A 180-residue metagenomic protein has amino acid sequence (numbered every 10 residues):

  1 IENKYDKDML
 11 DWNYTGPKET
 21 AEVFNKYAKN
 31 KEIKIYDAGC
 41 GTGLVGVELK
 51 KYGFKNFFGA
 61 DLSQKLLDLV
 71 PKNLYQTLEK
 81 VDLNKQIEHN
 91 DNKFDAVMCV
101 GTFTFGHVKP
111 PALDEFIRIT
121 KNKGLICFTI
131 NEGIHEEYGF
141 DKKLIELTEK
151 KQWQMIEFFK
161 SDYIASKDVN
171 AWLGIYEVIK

Functional and structural regions predicted by a protein language model:
E2-T15: Class I SAM-dependent methyltransferase Rossmann-like catalytic core, especially the SAM/SAH-binding loop
Y14-I33: Conserved alpha-helix/loop element of class I SAM-dependent methyltransferases that forms part of the SAM/SAH-binding
Y36-Q86: Class I SAM-dependent methyltransferase SAM/SAH-binding core
K85-V97: A short acidic, Gly/Pro-enriched loop at the edge of an enzyme's catalytic core that lines a small-molecule cofactor
P111-N122: A short glycine-rich, Lys/Arg-flanked "PGG" loop and its adjoining helix->strand segment in the class I
K123-N131: Conserved beta-strand signature within the Rossmann-like core of class I S-adenosyl-L-methionine
Y138-F159: Conserved Class I S-adenosyl-L-methionine
Y163-K180: Core SAM-dependent methyltransferase catalytic element
